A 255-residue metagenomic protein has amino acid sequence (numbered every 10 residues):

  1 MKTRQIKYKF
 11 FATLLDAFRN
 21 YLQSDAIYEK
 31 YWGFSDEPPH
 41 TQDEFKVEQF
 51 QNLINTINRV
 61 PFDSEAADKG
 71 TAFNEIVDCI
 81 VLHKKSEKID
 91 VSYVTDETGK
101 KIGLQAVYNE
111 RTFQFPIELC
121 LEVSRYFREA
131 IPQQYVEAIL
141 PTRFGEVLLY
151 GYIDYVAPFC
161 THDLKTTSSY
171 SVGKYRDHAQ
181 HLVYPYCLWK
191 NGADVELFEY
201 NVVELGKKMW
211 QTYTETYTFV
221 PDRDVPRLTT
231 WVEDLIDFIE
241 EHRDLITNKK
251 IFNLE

Functional and structural regions predicted by a protein language model:
M1-Y152: Metal-dependent nuclease catalytic cores that hydrolyze phosphodiester bonds in DNA/RNA, characterized by
A12, D25, W32-S35, E97 (+7 more regions): Generic alpha-helical secondary structure signal
K84-K88, V195, M209, I246: Secondary-structure transition/capping residues
S86-D96, Q180, T247, I251-L254: A sequence-level detector of short, solvent-exposed, charge-rich linear segments
E137-E241: Mg2+/Mn2+-dependent nuclease catalytic core
E233-E255: Non-catalytic C-terminal interaction segments of nucleic acid-processing enzymes
